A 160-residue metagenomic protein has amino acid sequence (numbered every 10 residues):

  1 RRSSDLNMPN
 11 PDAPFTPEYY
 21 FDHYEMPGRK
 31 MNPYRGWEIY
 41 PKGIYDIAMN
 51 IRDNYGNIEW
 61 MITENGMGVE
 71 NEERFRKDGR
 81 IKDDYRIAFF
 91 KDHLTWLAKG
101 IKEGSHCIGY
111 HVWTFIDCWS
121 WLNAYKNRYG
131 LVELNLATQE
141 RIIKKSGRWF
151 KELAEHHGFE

Functional and structural regions predicted by a protein language model:
R1-E160: Non-catalytic scaffold segments within catalytic domains of secreted glycoside hydrolases
